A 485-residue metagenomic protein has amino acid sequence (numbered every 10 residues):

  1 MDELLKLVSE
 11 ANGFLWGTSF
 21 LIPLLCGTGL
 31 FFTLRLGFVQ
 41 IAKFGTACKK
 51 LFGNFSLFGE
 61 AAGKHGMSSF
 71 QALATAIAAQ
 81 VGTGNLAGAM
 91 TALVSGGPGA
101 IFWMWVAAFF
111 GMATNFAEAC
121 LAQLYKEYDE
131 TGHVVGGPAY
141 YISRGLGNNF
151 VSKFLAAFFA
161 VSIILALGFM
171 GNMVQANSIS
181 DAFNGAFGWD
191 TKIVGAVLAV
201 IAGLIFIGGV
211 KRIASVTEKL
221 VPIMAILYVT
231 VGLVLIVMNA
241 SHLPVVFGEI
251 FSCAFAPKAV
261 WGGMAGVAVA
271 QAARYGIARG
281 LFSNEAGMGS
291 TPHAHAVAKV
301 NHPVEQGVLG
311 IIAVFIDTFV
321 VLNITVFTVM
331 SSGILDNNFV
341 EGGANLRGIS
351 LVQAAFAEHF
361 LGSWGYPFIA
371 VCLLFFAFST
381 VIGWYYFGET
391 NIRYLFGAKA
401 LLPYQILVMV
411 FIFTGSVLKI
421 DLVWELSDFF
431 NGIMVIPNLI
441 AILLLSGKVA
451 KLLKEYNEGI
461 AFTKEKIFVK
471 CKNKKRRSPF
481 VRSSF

Functional and structural regions predicted by a protein language model:
M1-T83, V94-A100, G111, F413 (+1 more regions): N-terminal alpha-helical transmembrane segments of multi-pass membrane transport and channel/translocase proteins
E3-L4, L36-Q40, G84-A89, L167-I179 (+5 more regions): Transmembrane helix-loop junctions in multi-pass membrane proteins
L24-T28, R35-C48, F159, A176-F183 (+4 more regions): Membrane-interface loop-to-helix entry segments
T28, F32-T33, A107-G132, S143-N177 (+2 more regions): Helix-loop-helix module between adjacent transmembrane segments
V39-M67, T91-I101, W105, A113-F150 (+4 more regions): Flexible loop linkers connecting adjacent transmembrane helices in multi-pass alpha-helical membrane transporters
L57-V94, L121-L124, E130-G145, V161-I164 (+1 more regions): Alpha-helical membrane segments and immediately flanking helix-loop junctions that form or couple to the substrate/ion
F110-E118, A196-V210, V221-S241, R274 (+3 more regions): Selective recognition of specific alpha-helical transmembrane segments in multi-pass small-molecule
E118-K126, E130, L233-E249, P257 (+5 more regions): Extracellular/periplasmic helix-exit of transmembrane alpha-helices
